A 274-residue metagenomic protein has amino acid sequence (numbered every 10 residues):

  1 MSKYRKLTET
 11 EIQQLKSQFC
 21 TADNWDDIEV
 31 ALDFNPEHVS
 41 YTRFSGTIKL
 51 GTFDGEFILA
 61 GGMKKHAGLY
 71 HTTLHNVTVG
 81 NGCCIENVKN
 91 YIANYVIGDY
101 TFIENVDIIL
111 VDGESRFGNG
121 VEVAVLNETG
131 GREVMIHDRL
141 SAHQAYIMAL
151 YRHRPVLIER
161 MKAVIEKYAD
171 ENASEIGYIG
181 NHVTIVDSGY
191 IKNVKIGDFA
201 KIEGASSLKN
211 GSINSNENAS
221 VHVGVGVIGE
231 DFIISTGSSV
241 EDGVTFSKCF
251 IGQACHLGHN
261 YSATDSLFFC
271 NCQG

Functional and structural regions predicted by a protein language model:
M1-G274: Domain-scale signature associated with acetyltransferase and cell-envelope carbohydrate enzymes
